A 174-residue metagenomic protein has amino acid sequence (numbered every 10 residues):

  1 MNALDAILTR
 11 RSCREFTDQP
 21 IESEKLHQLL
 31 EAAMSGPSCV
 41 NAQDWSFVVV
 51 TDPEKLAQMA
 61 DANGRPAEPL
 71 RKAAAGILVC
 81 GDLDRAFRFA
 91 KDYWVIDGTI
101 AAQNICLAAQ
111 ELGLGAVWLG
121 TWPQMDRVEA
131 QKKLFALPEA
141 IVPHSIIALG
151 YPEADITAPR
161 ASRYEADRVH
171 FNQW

Functional and structural regions predicted by a protein language model:
M1-W174: Acidic, surface-exposed loops and disordered segments
